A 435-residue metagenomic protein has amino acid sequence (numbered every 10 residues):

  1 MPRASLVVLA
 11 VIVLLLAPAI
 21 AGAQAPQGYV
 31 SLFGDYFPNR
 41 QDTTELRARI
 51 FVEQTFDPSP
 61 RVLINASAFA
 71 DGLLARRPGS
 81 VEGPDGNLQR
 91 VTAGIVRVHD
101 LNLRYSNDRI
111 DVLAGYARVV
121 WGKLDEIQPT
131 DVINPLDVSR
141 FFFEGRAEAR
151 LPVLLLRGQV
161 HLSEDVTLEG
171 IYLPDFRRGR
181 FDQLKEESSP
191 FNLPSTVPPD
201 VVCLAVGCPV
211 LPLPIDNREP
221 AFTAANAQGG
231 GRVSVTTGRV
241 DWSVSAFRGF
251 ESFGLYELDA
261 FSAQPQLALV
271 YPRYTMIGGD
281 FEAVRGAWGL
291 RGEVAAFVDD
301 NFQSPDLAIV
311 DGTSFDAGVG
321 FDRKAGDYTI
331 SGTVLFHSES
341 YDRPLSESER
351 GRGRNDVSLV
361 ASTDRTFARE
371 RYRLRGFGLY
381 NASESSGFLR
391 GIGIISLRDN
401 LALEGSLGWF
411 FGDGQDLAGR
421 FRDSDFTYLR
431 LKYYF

Functional and structural regions predicted by a protein language model:
A23-Q41, V62-A68, L374: Transmembrane beta-strand segments of Gram-negative outer membrane beta-barrel proteins
A25, E148-I330, V334-S338: Signature for the C-terminal beta-barrel architecture of outer-membrane proteins
L32-P38, A70-L74, N107-R109, R118-V120 (+11 more regions): Transmembrane beta-strands of outer-membrane beta-barrel pores
D42-A48, G94-H99, S106-D108, R150-L154 (+7 more regions): Residues that define the transmembrane beta-barrel architecture of outer-membrane proteins
I50-F56, D100-Y105, L156-V160, G231-V235 (+8 more regions): Residues on the lipid-exposed face of transmembrane beta-strands in outer-membrane beta-barrel proteins
P60-I64, R109-V112, D165-L168, R239-W242 (+4 more regions): Repeated loop/turn-to-beta-strand initiation elements of outer-membrane beta-barrel proteins
P60-S189, G238, G412: Outer membrane beta-barrel
P135-V138, F421-F435: Outer-membrane beta-barrel "beta-signal"
